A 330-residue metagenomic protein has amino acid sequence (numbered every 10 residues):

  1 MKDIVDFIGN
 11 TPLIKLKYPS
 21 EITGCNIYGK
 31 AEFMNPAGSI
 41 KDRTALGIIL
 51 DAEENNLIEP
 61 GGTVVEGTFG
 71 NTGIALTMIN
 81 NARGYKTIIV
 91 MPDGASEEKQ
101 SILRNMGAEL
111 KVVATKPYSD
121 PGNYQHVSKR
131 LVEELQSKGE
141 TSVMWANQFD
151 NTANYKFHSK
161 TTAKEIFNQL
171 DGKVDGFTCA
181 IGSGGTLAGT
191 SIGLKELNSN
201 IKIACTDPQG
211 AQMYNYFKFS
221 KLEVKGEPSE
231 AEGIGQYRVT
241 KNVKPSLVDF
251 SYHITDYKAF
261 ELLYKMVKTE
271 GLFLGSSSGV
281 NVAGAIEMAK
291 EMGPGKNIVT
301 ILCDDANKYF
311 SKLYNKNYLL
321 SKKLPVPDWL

Functional and structural regions predicted by a protein language model:
M1-L330: PLP-dependent amino-acid enzyme catalytic core
